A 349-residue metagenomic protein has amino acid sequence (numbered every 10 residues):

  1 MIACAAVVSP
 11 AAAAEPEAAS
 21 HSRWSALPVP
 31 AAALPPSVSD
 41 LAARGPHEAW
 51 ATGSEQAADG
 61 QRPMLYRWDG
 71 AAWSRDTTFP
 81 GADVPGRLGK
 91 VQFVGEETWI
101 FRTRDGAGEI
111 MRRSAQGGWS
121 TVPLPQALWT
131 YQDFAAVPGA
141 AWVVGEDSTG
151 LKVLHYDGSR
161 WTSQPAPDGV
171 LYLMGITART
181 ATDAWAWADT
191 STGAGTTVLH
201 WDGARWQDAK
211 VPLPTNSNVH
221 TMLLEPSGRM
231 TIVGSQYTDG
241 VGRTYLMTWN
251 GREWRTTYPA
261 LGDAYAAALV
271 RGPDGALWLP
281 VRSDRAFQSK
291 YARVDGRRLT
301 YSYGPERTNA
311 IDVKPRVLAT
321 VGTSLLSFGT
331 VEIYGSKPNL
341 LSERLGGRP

Functional and structural regions predicted by a protein language model:
M1-P16: Secretory targeting and sorting signals
E15-P349: Residue-level hotspots at or immediately adjacent to binding/recognition sites across diverse folds
